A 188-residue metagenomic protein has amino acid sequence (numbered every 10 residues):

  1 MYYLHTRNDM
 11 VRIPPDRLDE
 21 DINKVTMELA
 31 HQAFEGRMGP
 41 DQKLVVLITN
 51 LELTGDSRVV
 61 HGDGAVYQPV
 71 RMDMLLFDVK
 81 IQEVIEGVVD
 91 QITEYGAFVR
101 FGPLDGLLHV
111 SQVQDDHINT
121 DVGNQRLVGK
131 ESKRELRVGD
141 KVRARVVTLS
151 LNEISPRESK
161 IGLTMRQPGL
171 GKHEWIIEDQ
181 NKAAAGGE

Functional and structural regions predicted by a protein language model:
M1-E188: Single-stranded RNA-binding regions, centering on S1/OB-family and related RNA-binding modules
